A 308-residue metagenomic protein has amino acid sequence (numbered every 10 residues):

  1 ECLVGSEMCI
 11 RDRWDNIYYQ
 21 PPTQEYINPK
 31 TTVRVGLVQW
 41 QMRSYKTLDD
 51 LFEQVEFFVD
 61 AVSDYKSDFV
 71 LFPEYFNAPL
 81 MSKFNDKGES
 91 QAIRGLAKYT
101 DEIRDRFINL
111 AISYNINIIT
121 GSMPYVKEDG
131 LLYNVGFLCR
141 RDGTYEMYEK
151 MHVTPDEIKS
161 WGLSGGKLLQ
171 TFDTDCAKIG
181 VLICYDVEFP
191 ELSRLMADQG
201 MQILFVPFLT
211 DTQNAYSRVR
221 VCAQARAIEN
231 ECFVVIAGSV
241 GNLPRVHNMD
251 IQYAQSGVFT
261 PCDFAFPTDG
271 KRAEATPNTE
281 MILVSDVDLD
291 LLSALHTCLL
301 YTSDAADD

Functional and structural regions predicted by a protein language model:
E1-G5, I10, D304-D307: Single conserved hydrophobic/aromatic residue that forms the stacking wall/gate of nucleotide- or nucleobase-binding
S6, R11, E25-R43: Short beta-strand segments enriched in small/hydrophobic residues
S6-E7, R11-P21, L48: Short coil-to-helix leader/linker segments, especially the first N-terminal amphipathic alpha-helix with its helix
I17, N109, Y125-Q199, T212-A225: Active-site catalytic loop in hydrolytic enzyme cores
T32-Y45, V135, K178-D186, F205: Active-site-proximal beta-strand elements of phosphoester/diester hydrolases
L48, F52-R141, T210-A225: Cys-nucleophile CN-hydrolase/nitrilase-fold catalytic domain and related Cys-dependent amidase chemistry that acts on
A97-I119, E188-E280: CN hydrolase (nitrilase-like) catalytic-core segments centered on the catalytic cysteine and neighboring Lys/Glu
V287-S303, D308: A short C-terminal boundary segment appended to hydrolase-like catalytic domains
